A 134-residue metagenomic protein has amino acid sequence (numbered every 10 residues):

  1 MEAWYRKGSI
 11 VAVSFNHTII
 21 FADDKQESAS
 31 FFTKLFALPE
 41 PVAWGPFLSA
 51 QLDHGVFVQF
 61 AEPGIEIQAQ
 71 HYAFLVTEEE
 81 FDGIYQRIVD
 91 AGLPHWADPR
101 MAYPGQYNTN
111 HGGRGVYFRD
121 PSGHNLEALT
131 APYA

Functional and structural regions predicted by a protein language model:
E2-Q26, H71-Y72, P132-A134: N-terminal beta-strand motif that seeds the catalytic metal site of vicinal oxygen chelate
A12, I19-V58, G64: Core segments of cupin and vicinal oxygen chelate
A12-S14, I65-A69, T109-N110: Short glycine-enriched loop/turn motifs at secondary-structure junctions
H17-I19, S49, F57, H71-A73 (+1 more regions): Short aromatic/hydrophobic contact patches that present stacked aromatics for nucleic-acid/ligand binding
S28, F32, Y72, I88: Hydrophobic pocket/interface hotspot
V58-A61, Y117, L126-L129: Conserved beta-strand in the GNAT
E62-I67, Y133-A134: A short, sequence-level motif marking secondary-structure junctions
A73-P121, N125, Y133: Vicinal oxygen chelate
